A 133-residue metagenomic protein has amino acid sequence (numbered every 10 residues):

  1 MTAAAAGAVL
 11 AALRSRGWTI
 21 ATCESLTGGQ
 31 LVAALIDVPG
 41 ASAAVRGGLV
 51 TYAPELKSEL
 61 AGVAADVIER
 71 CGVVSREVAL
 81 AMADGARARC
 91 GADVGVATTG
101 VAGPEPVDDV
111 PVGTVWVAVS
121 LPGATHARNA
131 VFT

Functional and structural regions predicted by a protein language model:
M1-T133: Short alpha-helical segments enriched in small residues
